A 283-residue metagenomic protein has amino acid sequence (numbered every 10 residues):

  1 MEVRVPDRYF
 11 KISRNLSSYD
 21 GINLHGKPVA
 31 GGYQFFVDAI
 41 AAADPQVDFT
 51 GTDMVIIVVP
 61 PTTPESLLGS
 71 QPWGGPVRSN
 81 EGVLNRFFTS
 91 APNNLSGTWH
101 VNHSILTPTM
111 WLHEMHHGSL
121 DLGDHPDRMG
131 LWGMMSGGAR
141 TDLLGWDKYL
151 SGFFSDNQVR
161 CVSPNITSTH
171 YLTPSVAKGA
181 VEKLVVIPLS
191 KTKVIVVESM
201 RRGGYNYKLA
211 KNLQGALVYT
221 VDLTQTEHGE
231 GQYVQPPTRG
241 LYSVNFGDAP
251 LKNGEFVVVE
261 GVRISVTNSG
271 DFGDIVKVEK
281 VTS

Functional and structural regions predicted by a protein language model:
M1-N85: Active-site-proximal segments of metallohydrolase catalytic domains
R8-Y9, S18, K148, H170 (+2 more regions): Intrinsically disordered, low-complexity N-terminal regions enriched in serine/proline/glycine with scattered basic
Q34, Q46, Q71, Q158 (+3 more regions): Residue-identity detector for glutamine
A39, L150-F153, I264: Short, Φ-rich (hydrophobic/aromatic) sequence segments
F49, M54, T62-K208: Extracellular hydrolytic enzyme modules, especially secreted metalloproteases of the metzincin/thermolysin-like class
R78-V101, T167-S283: Non-catalytic C-terminal accessory/binding modules of secreted extracellular proteins
